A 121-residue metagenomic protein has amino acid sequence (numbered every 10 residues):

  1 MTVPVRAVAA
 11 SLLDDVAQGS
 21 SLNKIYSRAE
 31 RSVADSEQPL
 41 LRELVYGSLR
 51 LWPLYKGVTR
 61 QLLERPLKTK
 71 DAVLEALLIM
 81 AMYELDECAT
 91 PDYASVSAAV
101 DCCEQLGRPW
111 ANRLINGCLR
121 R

Functional and structural regions predicted by a protein language model:
M1-R121: Class I Rossmann-like S-adenosyl-L-methionine
